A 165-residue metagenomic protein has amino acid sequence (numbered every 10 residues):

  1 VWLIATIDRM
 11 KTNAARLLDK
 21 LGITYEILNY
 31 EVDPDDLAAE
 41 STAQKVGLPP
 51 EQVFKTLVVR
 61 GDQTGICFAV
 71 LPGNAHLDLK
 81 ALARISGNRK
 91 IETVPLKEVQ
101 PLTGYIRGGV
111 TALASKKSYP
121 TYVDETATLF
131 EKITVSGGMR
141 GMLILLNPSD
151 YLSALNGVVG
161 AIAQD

Functional and structural regions predicted by a protein language model:
W2-D165: Extended, low-hydrophobicity, polar/charged segments
